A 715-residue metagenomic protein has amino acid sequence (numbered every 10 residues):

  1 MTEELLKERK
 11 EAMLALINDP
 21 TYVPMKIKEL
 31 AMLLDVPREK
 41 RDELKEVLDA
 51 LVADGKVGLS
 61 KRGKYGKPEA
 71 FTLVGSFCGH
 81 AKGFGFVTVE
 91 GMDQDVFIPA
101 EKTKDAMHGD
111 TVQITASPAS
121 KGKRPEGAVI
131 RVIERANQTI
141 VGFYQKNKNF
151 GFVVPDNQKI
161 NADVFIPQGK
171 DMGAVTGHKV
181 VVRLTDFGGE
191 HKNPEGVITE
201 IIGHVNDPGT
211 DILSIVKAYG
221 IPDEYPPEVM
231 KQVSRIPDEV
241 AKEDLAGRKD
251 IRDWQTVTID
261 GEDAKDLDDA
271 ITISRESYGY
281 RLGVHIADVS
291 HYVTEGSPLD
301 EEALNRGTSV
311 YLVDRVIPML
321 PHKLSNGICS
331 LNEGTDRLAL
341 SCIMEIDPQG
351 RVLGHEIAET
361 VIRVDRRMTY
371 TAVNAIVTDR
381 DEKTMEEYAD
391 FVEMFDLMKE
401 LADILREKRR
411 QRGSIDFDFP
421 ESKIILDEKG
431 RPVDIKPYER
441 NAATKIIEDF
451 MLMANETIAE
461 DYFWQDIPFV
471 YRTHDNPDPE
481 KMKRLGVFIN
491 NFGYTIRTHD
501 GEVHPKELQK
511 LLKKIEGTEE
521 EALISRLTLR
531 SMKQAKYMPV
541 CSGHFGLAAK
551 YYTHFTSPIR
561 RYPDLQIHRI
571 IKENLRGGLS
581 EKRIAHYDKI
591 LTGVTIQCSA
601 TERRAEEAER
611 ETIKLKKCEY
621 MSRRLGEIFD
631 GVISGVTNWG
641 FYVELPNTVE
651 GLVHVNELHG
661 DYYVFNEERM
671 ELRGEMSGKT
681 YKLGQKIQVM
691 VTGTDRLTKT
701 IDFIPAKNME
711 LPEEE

Functional and structural regions predicted by a protein language model:
M1-G283, S290-D336, N374-A375, E671-K682 (+1 more regions): Charge-lined substrate channels and their catalytic hotspots, especially those that engage the 3′ end of RNA
M32, D186-G188, S214-K217, I221 (+5 more regions): Electropositive polyanion-binding surfaces
Q94-P99, I160-I166, V649-N666: A short macromolecule-binding patch
